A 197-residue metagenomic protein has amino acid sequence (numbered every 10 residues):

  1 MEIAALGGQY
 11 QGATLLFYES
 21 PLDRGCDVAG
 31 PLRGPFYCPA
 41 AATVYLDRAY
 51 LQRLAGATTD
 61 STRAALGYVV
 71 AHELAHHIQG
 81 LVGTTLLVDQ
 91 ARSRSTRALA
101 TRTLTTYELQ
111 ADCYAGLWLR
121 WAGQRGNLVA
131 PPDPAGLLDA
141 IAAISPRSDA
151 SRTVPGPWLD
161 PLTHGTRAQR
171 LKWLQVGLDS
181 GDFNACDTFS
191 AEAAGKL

Functional and structural regions predicted by a protein language model:
M1-G8, R102, T106-D149: Short helix/loop segments within enzyme catalytic domains that coordinate or immediately flank catalytic cofactors
A4-D27, S93-S95, P132-L138: Acidic helix-start/capping segments at beta-turn-to-alpha-helix junctions
S20-D47: Catalytic zinc-binding patch centered on the HExxH motif and its immediate surroundings that defines zinc-dependent
P21-R24, Y50-L54, E73-H77, T84-V88 (+3 more regions): Solvent-exposed loop/turn segments at secondary-structure junctions within structured extracellular/periplasmic domains
L46, A64, Y68-L81, A111-D112 (+1 more regions): Active-site recognition of the HExxH zinc-binding catalytic motif
Y50-V69, R102-T105: Short pre-active-site segment immediately N-terminal to the catalytic Zn-binding motif
G80-E108: Post-HEXXH active-site segment of zinc metalloproteases
A142-L197: Pan-zinc metallopeptidase signature
